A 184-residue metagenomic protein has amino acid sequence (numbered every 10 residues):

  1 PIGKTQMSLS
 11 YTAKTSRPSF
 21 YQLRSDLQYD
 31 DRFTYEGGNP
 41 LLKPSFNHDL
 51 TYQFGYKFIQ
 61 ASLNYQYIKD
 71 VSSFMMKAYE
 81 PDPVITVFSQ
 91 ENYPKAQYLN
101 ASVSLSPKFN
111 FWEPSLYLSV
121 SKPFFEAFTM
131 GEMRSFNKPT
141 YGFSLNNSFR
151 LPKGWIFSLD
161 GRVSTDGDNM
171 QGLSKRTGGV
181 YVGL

Functional and structural regions predicted by a protein language model:
P1-L184: Exposed, low-structure sequence patches enriched in small/polar residues
